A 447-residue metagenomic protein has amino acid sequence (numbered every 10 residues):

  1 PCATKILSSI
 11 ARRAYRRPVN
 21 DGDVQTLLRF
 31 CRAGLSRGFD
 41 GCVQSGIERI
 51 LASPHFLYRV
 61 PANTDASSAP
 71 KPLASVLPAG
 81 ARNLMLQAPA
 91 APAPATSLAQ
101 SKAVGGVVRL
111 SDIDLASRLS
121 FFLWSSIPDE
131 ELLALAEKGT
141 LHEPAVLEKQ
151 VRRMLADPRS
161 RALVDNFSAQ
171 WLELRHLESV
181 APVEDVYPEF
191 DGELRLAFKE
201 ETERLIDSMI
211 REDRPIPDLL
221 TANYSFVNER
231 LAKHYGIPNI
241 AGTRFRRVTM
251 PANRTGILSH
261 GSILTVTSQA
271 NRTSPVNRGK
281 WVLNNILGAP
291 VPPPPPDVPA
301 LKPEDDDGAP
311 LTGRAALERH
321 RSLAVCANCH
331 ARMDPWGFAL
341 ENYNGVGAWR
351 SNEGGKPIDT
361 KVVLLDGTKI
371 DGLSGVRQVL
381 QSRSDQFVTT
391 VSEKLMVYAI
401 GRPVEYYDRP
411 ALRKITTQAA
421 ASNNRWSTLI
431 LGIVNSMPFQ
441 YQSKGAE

Functional and structural regions predicted by a protein language model:
P1-G46, P54: A conserved hydrophobic secondary-structure block that centers on an alpha-helix together with its immediately flanking
S9-P18, L28-S36, V104-G106, A116-R118 (+9 more regions): Second-shell loop/turn segments in exported
N20-D23, F56-N63, E131-L135, S179-E184 (+4 more regions): Short, solvent-exposed loop/turn and secondary-structure capping segments
V43-T64, R118, N166-Q170, R175 (+5 more regions): Helix-rich, typically C-terminal accessory recognition domains appended to large enzymatic cores
R59, G105-A116, F121-N166, A181-E184 (+1 more regions): Extended, well-ordered alpha-helical scaffold/bundle regions in very large, multi-domain proteins
S67-G106: Intrinsic disorder/low-complexity segments
V146-W281, P292: A cross-family structural signal marking well-folded subdomains
A232, R247-Q381, D385-V388, A399 (+2 more regions): Sequence context surrounding c-type heme c attachment/ligation sites in exported
